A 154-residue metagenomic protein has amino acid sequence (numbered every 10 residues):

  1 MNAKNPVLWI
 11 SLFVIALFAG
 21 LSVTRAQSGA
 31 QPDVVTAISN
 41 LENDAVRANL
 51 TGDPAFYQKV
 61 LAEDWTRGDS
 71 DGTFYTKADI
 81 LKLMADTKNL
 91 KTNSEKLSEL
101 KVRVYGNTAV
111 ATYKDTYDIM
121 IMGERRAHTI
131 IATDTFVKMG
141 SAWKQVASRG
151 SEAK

Functional and structural regions predicted by a protein language model:
M1-N5: N-terminal secretory signal peptides that target proteins for export/translocation
W9-G20: Bacterial N-terminal signal peptides
R25-K154: A beta-strand edge to alpha-helix "cap/lid" segment located at domain peripheries
